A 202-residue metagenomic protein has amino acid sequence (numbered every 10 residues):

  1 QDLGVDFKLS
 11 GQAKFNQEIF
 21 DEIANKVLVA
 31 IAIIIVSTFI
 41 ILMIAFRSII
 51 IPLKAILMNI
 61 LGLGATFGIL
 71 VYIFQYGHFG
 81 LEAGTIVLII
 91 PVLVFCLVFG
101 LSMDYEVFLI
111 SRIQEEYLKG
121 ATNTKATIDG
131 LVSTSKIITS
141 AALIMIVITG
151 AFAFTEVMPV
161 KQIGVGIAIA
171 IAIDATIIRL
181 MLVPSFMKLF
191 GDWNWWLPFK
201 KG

Functional and structural regions predicted by a protein language model:
Q1-I51, M58-Y72, Y76, L81: Structured non-transmembrane domains adjacent to transmembrane bundles in polytopic membrane proteins
N25, V29, M58, I128-S140 (+1 more regions): Alpha-helical transmembrane segments of multi-pass membrane proteins
I31, I35, G64-Y72, L101 (+2 more regions): Hydrophobic alpha-helical segments of membrane proteins
F39-L42, N59-I60, E82-E106, V147-G150 (+1 more regions): Hydrophobic transmembrane alpha-helices
F39-M43, V132-W196: Hydrophobic, glycine/alanine-rich multi-pass transmembrane helices and their short helix-loop junctions in large
S48-L57, Y76-V94, F154-I169: Membrane-water interface of transmembrane alpha-helices in multipass transporters/channels
P52-I73, Q162-L180: Small-residue-enriched core segments of transmembrane alpha-helices in multipass membrane transport and channel
L97-K136, I148, F152: Cytosolic juxtamembrane regions of multi-pass inner-membrane proteins
